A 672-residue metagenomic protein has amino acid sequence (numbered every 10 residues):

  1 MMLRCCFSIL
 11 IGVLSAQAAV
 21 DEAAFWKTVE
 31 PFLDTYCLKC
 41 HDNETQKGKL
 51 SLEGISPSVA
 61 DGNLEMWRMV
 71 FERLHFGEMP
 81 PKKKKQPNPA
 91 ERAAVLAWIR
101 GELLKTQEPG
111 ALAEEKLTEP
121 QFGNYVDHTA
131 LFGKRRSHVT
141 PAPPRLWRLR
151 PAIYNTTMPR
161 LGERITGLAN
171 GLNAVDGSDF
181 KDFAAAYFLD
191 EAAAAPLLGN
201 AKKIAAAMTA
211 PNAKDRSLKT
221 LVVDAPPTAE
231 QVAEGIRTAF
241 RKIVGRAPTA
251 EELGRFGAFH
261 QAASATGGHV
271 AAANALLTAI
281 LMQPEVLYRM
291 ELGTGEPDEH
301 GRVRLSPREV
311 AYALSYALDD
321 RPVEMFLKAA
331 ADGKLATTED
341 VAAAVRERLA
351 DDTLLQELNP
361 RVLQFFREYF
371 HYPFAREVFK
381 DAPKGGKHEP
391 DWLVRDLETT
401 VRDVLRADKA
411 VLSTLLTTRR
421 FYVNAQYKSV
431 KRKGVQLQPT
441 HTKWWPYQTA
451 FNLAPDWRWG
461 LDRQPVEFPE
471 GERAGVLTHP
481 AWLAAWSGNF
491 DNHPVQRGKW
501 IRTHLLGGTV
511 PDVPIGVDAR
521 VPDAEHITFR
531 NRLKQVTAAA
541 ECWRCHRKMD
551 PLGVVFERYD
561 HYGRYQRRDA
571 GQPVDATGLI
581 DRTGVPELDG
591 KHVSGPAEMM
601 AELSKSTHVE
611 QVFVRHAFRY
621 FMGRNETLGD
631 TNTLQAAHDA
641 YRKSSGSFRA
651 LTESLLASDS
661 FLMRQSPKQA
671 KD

Functional and structural regions predicted by a protein language model:
R4-S15: Bacterial N-terminal signal peptides
A16-V222, R241-K242, R246-A262, T266 (+7 more regions): Aromatic- and Gly/Pro-enriched helix-to-coil junctions and flexible linker segments
A18-A93, V466-P596, M600-S604, H608-E610 (+3 more regions): Sequence context surrounding c-type heme c attachment/ligation sites in exported
A23, K27, Q86-A90, P226-E234 (+19 more regions): Soluble non-cytosolic domains of exported or imported proteins
E30, W67, F71, R92 (+20 more regions): Extracytoplasmic/secreted envelope proteins and their assembly/folding machinery, especially bacterial periplasmic
V95-W98, A111-L112, Q121-Q231, A239 (+6 more regions): Extended surface/linker regions that mediate inter-domain or inter-protein docking in multi-component redox
L221-P226, I243, T294-G301, Y312 (+9 more regions): Active-site-adjacent structural elements in folded domains
A258-A275, L335-P360, T449-L453, F661-A670: Short amphipathic alpha-helical segments at helix boundaries and their inter-helical linkers
